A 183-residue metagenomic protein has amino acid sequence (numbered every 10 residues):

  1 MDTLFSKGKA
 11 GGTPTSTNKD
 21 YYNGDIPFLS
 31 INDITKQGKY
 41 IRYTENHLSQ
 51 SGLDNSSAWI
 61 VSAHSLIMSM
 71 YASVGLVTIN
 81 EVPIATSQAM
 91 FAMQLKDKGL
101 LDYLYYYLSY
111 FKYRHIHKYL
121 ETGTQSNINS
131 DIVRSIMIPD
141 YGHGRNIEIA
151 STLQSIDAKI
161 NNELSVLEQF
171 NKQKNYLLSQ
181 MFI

Functional and structural regions predicted by a protein language model:
M1-G12, F28, S135, V166: Non-catalytic DNA-recognition/assembly elements of restriction-modification systems
M1-S6, T35-Y43, A63, I79-P83 (+2 more regions): Basic, amphipathic alpha-helical recognition segments used for DNA target recognition
N23-K39: Short beta-strand/loop turn elements enriched in aromatics
Q50-S57: Short alpha-helix capping/helix-loop boundary micro-motifs
M68-S69, S155: A generic structural signal for residues embedded in beta-strands
S73-L76: Short, charged beta-turn/beta-strand-edge "cap" motif at the junction between a beta-strand and an adjacent loop
S135-I183: Amphipathic alpha-helical coiled-coil/heptad-repeat segments
